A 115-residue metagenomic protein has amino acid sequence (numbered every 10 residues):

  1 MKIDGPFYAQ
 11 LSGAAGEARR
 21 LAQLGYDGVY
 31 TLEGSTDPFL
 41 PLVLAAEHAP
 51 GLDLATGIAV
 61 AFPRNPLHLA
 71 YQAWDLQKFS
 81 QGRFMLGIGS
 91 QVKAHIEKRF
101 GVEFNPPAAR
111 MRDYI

Functional and structural regions predicted by a protein language model:
M1-T56: N-terminal beta1-alpha1-beta2 module of alpha/beta enzyme domains
K2-Y8, P63-I115: Flexible, glycine-rich active-site loops centered on histidine and acidic residues that chelate a metal or position
D27-Y30, A61, E103: Residue-level detector of alpha-helix boundaries and kinks
E33, I58, I88-S90: Short secondary-structure boundary segments
E33-D37, L54, A61-H68, R110: Generic, well-ordered alpha-helical segments
D53-A59, M85-L86: A short, GP-enriched loop/loop-strand-helix hinge that lies immediately N-terminal to, or at the N-terminal rim
